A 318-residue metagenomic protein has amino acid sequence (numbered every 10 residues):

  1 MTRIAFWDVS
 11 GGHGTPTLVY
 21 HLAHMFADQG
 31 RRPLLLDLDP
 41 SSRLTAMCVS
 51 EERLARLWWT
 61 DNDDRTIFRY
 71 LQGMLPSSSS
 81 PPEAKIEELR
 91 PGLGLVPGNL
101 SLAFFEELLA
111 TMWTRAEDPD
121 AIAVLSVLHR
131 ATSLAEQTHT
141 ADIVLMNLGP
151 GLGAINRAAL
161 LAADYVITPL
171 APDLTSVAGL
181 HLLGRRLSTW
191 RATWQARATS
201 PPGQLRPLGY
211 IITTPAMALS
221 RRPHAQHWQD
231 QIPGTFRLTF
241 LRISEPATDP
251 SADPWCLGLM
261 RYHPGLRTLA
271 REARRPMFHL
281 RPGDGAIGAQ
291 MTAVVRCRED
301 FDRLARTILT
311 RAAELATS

Functional and structural regions predicted by a protein language model:
T2-P40: Walker A/P-loop phosphate-binding motif and the immediately C-terminal alpha-helix
I4, D28-Q29, H129-R242: Conserved catalytic-core segment of NTP-binding enzymes
T15, E117-L128, T175-L180, A293-F301 (+1 more regions): Phosphate/oxyanion-binding active-site loops and adjacent basic polyanion-contact surfaces
H21, M25, M47, A158: Active-site signature of alpha/beta-hydrolase-fold catalytic machinery across serine- and Asp/Cys-nucleophile hydrolases
S41-L95: Phosphate-binding loop that captures ATP/GTP phosphates
D63-A84, S188-R206, I243-A252: Short mixed-charge
L75, S79-K85, L89, G94-M146 (+1 more regions): Cytosolic-facing regulatory segments adjacent to core modules
T199-S318: C-terminal lobe/tail of nucleotide-utilizing enzymes
